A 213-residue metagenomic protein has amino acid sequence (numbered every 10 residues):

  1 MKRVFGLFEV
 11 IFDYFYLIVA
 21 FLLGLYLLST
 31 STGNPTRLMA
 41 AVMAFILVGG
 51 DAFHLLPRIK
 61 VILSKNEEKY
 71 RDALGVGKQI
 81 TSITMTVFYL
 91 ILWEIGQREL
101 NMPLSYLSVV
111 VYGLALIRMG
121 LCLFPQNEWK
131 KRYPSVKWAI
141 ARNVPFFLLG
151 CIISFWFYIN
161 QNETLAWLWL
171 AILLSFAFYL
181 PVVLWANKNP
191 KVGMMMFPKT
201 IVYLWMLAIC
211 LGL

Functional and structural regions predicted by a protein language model:
M1-R3: Short, Lys/Arg-rich, polar N-terminal cytosolic tail immediately upstream of the first transmembrane signal-anchor
G6-V19, N34-Y106, M194-F197, L204: Early transmembrane hairpin module of multi-pass membrane proteins
A20-L28, L92-E94, M119-E128, N143-A166 (+1 more regions): Alpha-helical transmembrane segments in multipass membrane proteins, preferentially the mid-helix core
L25-M39, E94-Y106, I153-W167, A208-L213: Helix-coil boundary and interhelical linker segments in multi-pass alpha-helical membrane proteins
V42-K60, L114, R118, A171-V183: Hydrophobic alpha-helical transmembrane segments of multi-pass membrane proteins
R58-S64, Q126-Y133, Y158-Q161, W185-M194 (+1 more regions): A cytosolic-side transmembrane-helix exit/cap motif
I83-C151: Membrane-proximal helix-loop-helix units in multi-pass membrane proteins
N160, W167-L213: Terminal transmembrane helical module of multi-pass membrane proteins
